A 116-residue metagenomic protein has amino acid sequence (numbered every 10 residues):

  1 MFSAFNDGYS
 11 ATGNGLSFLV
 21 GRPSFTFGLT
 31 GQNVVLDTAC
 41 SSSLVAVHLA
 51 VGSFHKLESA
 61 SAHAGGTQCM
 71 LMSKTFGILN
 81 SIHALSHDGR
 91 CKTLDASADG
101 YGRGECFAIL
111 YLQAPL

Functional and structural regions predicted by a protein language model:
M1-L116: Condensing-enzyme catalytic core of the thiolase-fold
